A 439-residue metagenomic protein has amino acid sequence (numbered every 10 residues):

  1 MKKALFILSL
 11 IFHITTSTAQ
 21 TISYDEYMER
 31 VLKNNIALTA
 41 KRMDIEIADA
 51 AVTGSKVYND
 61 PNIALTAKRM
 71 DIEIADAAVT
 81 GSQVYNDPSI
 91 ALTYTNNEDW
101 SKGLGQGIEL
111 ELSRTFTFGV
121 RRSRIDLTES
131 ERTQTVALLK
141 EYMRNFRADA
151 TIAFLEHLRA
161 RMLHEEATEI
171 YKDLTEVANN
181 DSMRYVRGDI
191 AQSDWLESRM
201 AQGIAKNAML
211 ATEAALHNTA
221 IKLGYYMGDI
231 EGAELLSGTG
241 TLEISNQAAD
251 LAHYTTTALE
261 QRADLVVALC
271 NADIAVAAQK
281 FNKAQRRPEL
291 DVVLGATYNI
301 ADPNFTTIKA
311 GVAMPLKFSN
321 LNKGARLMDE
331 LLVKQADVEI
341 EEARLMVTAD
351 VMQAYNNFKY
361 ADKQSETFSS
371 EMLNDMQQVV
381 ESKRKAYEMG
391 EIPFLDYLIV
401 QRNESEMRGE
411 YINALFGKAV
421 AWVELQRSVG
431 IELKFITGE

Functional and structural regions predicted by a protein language model:
M1-D25: Bacterial Sec-dependent N-terminal signal peptides
K2, A137, Y142-T257, A354-N357 (+2 more regions): Periplasmic alpha-helical coiled-coil/stalk elements that build and connect Gram-negative outer-membrane
Y24-N34, K68-D71, W195, R199 (+2 more regions): Amphipathic alpha-helical coiled-coil scaffold segments and their short linker/junction regions
E29-T39, D49-P61, T66-D87, L110-L127 (+7 more regions): A glycine-/polar-enriched beta->alpha junction
A40-S55, I72-V79, Y142, F146-A167 (+6 more regions): Amphipathic alpha-helical coiled-coil segments
L65, P88-E98, E289-N299: Transmembrane beta-strand segments that form the barrel wall of outer-membrane beta-barrel proteins
L104-I108, N304-I308: Residues that define the transmembrane beta-barrel architecture of outer-membrane proteins
